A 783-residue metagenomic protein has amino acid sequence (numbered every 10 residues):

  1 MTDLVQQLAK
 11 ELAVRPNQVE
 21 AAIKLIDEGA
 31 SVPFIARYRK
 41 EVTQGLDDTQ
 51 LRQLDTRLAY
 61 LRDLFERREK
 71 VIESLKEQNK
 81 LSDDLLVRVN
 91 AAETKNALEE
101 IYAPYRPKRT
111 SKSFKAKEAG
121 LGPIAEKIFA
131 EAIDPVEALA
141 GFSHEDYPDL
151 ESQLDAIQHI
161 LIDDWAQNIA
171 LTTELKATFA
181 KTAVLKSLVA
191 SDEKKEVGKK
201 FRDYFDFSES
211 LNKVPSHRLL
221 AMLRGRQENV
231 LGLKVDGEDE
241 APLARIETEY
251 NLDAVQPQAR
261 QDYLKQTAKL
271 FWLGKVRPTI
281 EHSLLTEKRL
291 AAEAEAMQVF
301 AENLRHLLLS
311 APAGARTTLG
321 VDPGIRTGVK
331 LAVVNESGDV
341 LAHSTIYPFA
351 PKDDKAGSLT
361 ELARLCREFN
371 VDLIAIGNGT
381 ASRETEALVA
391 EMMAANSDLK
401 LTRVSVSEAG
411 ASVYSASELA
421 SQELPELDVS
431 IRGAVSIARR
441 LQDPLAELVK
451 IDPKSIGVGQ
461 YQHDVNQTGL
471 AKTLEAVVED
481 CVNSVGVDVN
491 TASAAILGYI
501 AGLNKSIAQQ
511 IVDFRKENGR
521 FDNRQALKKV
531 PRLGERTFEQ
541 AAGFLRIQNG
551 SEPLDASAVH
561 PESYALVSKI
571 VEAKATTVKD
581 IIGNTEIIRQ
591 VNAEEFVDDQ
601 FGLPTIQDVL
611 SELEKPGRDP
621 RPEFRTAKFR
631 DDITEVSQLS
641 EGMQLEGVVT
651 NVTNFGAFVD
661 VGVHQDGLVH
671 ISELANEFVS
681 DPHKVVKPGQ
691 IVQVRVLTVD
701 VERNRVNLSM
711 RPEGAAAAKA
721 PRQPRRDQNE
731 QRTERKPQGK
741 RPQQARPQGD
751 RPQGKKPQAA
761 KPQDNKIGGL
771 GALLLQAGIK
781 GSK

Functional and structural regions predicted by a protein language model:
R15-P16, E28-G29, K95, L121 (+17 more regions): Short flexible coil/turn linkers enriched for glycine and charged/polar residues that connect secondary-structure
Y38-K40, F129, E238, P323 (+11 more regions): Short, ordered loop/turn segments at secondary-structure junctions
V42-T43, T49, A296-L308, G314-T317 (+2 more regions): Phosphate- and other anionic-substrate recognition elements at nucleic-acid/protein interfaces
T49-T317, E336, L359-R364, E368: Extended, highly charged clamp/arch subdomains and adjacent linkers that form or line substrate-binding channels
T56, D63-L81, V87-N90, Q422-R520 (+5 more regions): Long, highly charged, low-complexity intrinsically disordered interaction regions that mediate electrostatic DNA/RNA
S74, R88, E99-Y102, G225-E238 (+4 more regions): Structured, non-catalytic alpha/beta "coupling" segments that mediate domain-domain communication and provide generic
A177-V184, V321-I325, T380-A381, V406-V413 (+5 more regions): A glycine-rich phosphate-binding loop feature that marks nucleotide/adenosyl-phosphate handling sites
I547-K783: Single-stranded RNA-binding regions, centering on S1/OB-family and related RNA-binding modules
